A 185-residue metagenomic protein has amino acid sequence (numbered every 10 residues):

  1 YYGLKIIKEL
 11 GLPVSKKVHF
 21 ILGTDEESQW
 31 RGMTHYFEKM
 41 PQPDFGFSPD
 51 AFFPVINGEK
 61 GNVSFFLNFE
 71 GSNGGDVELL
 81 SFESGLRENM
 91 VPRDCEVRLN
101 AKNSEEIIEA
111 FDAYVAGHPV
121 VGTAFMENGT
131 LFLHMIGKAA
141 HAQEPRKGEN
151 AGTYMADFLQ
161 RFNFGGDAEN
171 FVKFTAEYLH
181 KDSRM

Functional and structural regions predicted by a protein language model:
Y1-S72, D112, A116, H180-M185: Acidic/histidine-rich catalytic neighborhood of metal-dependent amide-processing enzymes
E9, P13, L86, G137: Residue-level signal for pocket-adjacent positions within structured domains
G58-F66, E70-E83, E88-I136, A142-M185: Acidic-enriched catalytic cores of C-N bond-cleaving enzymes acting on peptides and small amides
